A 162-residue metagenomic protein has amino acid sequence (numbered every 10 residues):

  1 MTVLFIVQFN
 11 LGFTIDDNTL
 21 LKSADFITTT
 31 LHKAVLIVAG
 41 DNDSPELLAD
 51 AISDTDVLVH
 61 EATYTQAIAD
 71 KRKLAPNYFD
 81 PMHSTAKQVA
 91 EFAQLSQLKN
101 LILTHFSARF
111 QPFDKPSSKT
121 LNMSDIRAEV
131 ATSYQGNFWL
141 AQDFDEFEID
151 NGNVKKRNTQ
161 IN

Functional and structural regions predicted by a protein language model:
M1-L103, N153-N162: Metal-dependent phosphodiesterase/nuclease catalytic metal-binding core
T63, F106, D143: Flexible loop residues that form catalytic and substrate-binding hotspots at small-molecule/glycan-binding clefts
Q66, R109-F110: Feature marks short, surface-exposed loop/turn motifs that line or immediately flank catalytic pockets and channel
R72-K73, F113-S117, N151-G152: Short secondary-structure transition/capping segments
L103-R109: G-domain G4 guanine-recognition motif of GTPases
Q111-A141: Short, electropositive alpha-helical surface patch
A141-N158: Binuclear metal-dependent phosphoesterase catalytic core
